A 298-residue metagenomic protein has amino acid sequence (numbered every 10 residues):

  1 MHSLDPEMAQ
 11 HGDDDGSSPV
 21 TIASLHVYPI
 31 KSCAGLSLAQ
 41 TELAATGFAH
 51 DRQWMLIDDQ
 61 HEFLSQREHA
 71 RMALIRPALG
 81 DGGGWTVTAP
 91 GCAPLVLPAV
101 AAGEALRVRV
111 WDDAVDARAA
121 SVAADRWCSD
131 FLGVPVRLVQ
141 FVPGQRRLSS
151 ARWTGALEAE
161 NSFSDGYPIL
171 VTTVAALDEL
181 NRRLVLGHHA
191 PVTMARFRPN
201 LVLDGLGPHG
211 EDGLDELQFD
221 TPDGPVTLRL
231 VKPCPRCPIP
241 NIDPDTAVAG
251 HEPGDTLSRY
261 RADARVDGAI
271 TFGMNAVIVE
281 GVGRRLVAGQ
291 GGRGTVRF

Functional and structural regions predicted by a protein language model:
M1-F298: Metal-cofactor-dependent catalytic cores
